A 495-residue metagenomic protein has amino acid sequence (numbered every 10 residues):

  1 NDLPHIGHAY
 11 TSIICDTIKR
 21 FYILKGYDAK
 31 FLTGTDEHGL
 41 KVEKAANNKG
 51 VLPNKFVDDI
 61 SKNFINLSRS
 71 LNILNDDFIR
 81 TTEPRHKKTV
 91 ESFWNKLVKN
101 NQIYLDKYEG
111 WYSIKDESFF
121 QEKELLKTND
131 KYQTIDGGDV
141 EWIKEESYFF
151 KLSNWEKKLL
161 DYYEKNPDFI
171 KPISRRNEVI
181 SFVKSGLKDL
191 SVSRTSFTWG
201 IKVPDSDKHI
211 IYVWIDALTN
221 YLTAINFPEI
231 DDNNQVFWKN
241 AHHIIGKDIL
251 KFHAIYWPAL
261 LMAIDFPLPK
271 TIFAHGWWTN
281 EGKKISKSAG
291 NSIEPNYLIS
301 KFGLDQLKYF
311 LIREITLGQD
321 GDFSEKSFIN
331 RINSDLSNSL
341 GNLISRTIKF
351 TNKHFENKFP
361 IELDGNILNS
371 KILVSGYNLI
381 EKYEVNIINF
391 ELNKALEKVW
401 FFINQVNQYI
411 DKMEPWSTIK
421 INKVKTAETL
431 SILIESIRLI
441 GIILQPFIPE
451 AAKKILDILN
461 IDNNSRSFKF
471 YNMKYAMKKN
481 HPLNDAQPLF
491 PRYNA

Functional and structural regions predicted by a protein language model:
N1-T33, R85-T89, I135-K353, A395-V399: Structured secondary-structure scaffolds
N1-Y162, N166-D168: N-terminal, positively charged nucleic-acid-binding surface of large information/translation enzymes
T17, K55-N66, S92, S339-R346 (+3 more regions): A non-catalytic, amphipathic alpha-helix used as a structural packing/dimerization or gating element in enzyme scaffolds
K30, G34, G50, R85 (+5 more regions): Basic, alpha-helical terminal appendages of large translation-related enzymes
H38, N291, S375-L379, S436: N-terminal alpha-helical segment
I65-S68, W94, V98, G341 (+8 more regions): Structural signal for well-ordered, non-membrane alpha-helices
W111-D116, G276-W278, S327, E362-I367 (+1 more regions): A glycine-rich phosphate-binding loop feature that marks nucleotide/adenosyl-phosphate handling sites
L250, L311-E314, G318, S327 (+4 more regions): Active-site-proximal binding-pocket segments
